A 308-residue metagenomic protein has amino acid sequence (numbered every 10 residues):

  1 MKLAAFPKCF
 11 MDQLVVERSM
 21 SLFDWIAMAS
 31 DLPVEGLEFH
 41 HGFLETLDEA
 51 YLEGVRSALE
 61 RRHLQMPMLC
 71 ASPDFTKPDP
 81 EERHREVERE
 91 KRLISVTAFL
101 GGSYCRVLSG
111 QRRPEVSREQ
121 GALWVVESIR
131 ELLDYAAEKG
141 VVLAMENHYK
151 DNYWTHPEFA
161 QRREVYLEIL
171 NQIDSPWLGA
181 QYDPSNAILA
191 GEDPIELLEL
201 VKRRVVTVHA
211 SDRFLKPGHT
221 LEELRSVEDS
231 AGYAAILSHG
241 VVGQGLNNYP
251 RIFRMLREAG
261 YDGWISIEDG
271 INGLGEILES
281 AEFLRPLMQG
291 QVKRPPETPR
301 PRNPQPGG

Functional and structural regions predicted by a protein language model:
M1-P33, A160-G308: Histidine-acidic metal/acid-base catalytic patches
M1-S103, Q120-R130, A137, S175 (+2 more regions): N-terminal pre-domain/capping segments
C9-M11, H41-F43, S72-F75, S109-R113 (+4 more regions): Active-site-proximal loop/turn and secondary-structure-junction residues that shape catalytic pockets, frequently
M11-L14, D74-P80, R113-S117, D151-H156 (+1 more regions): A short acidic, helix-capping loop that chelates divalent metal ions and anchors anionic groups
E38, M68-C70, R106, A144 (+2 more regions): Conserved beta-strand positions in the central sheet of alpha/beta enzyme cores
T97-R118, K139-N152, S266-I267: Active-site groove signature of glycoside hydrolases
V116-I129, Y153-A160: Active-site cleft segment of glycoside hydrolase catalytic domains centered on the general acid/base Glu
E138-D174: Basic- and aromatic-lined ligand-binding clefts that recognize polyanionic substrates
